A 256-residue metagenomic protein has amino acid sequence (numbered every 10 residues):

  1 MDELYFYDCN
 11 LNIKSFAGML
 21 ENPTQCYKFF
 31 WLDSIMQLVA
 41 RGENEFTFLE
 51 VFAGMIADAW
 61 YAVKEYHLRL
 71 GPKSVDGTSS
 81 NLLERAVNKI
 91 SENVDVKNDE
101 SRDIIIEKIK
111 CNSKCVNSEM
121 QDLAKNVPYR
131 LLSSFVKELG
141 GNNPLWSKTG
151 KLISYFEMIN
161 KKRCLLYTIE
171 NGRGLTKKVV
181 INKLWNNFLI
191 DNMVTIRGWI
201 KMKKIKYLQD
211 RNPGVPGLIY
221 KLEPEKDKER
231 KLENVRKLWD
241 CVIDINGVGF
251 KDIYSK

Functional and structural regions predicted by a protein language model:
M1-S255: Mixed-charge, low-complexity interaction segments
